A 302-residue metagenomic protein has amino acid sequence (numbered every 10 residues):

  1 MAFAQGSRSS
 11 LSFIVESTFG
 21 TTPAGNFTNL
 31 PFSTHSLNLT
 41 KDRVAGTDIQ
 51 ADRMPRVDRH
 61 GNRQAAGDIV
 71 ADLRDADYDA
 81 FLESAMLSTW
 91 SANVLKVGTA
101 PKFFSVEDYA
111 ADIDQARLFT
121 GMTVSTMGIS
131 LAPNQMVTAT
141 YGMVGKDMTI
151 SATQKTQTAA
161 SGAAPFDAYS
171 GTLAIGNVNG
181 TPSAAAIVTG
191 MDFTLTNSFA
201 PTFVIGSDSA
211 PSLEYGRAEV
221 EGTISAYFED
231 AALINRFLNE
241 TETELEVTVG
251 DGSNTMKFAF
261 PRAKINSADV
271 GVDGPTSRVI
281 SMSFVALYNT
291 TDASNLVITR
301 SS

Functional and structural regions predicted by a protein language model:
M1-S302: Signature of extracytoplasmic/envelope-associated structural regions
